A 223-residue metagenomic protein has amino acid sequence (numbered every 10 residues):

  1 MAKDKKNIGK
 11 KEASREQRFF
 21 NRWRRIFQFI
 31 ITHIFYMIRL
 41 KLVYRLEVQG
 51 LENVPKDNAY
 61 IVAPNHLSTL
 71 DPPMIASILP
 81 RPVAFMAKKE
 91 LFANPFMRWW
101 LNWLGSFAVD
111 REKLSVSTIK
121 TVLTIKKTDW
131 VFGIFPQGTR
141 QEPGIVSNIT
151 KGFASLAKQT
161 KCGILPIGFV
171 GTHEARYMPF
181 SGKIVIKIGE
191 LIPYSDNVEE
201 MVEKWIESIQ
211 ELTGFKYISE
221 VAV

Functional and structural regions predicted by a protein language model:
M1-Y60, L70-M74, L79, G105 (+2 more regions): Membrane-anchoring hydrophobic helices of lipid-metabolizing enzymes
A2-W23, S117-V223: Non-catalytic C-terminal accessory region of glycerolipid acyltransferases and related lyso-lipid remodeling enzymes
F35-Y36, W103-V109, P136-R140: Short, basic, glycine/proline-bearing loop/turn elements
Y44, E112-S115, V146: A conditional alpha-helix N-cap/helix-loop micro-motif detector
V48, N94, V116-I119: Structural motif corresponding to alpha-helix initiation and N-cap regions
V48-Q49, F107-D110, Y194: Short acidic-hydrophobic, aromatic-tinged amphipathic segments that line or gate anion-handling sites
V54-K113: Catalytic core of membrane glycerolipid acyltransferases/transacylases, capturing the structured, soluble-facing
